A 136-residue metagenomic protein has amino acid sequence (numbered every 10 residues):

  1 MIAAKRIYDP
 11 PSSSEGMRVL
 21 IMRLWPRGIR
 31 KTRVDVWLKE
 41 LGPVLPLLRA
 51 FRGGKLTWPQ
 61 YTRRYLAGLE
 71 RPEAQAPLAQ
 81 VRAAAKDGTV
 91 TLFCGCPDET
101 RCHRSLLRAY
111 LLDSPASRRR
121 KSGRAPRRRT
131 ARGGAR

Functional and structural regions predicted by a protein language model:
M1-R136: Residues lining hydrophobic/aromatic ligand-binding pockets adjacent to catalytic sites
